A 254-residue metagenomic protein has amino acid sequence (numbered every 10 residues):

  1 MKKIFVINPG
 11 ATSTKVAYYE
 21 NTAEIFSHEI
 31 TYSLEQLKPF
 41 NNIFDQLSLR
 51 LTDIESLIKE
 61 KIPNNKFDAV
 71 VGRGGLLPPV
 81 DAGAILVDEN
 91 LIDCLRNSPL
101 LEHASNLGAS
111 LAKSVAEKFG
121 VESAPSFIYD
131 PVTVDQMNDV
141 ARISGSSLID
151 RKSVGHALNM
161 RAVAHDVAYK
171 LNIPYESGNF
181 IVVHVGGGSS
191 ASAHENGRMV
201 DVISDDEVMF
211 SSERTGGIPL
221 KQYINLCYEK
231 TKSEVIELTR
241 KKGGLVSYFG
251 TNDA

Functional and structural regions predicted by a protein language model:
K2-I7, D68-V71, F180-H184: Short glycine-aspartate micro-motif
I4-D45, D205-M209: Short glycine-rich, Thr/Ser-proximal phosphate-binding strand/loop in the N-terminal lobe of ATP-dependent enzymes
T14-Y18, S189-H194: Short beta-strand scaffold segments in enzyme catalytic cores
N21-E24, G83-C94, F119-V121, I143-S146 (+1 more regions): A glycine- and small-aliphatic-rich helix-loop capping segment at beta-alpha/alpha-beta transitions that lines
S27-N65, L91, L95-E102: N-terminal phosphate-binding loop and adjacent alpha-helix
I58, I62-A104, P125, T133-G145: Short beta-strand-loop/turn "lid" adjacent to the catalytic site in phosphate-handling enzymes
L107-S114, I128, I143-N179, G187-G188 (+1 more regions): Glycine-rich phosphate-binding loop plus the immediately following alpha-helix
P131-Q136, G186-S189: Short acidic/polar capping segments at secondary-structure boundaries
